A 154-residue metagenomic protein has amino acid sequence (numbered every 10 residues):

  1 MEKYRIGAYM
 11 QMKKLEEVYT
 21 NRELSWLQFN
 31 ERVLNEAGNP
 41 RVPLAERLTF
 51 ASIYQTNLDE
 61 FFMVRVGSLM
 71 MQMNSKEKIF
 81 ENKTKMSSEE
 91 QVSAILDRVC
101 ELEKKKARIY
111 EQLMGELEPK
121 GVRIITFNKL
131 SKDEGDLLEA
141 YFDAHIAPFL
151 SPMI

Functional and structural regions predicted by a protein language model:
Y4-I154: N-terminal non-catalytic structural scaffold regions of very large proteins
